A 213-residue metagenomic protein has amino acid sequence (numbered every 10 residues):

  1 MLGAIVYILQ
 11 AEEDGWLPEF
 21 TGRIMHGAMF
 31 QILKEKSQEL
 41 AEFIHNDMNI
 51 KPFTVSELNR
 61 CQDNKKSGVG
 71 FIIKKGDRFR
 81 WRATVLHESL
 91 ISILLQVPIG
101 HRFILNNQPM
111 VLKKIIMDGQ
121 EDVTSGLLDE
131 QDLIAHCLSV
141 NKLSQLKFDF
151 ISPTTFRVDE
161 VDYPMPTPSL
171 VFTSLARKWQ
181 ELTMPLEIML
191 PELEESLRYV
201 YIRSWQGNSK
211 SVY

Functional and structural regions predicted by a protein language model:
M1-Y213: RNA-interacting cores
